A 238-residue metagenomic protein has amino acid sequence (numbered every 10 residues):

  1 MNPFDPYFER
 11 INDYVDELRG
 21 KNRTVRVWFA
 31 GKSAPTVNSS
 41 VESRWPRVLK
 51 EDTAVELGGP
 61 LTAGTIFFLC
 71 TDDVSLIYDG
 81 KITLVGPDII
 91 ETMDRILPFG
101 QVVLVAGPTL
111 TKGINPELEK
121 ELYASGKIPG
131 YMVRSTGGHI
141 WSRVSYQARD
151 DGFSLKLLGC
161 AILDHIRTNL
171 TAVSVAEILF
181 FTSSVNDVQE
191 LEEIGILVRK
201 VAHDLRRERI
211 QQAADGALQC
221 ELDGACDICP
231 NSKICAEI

Functional and structural regions predicted by a protein language model:
M1-H165: Domain-scale terminal segments
F153-A217: A broadly conserved sequence feature marking short terminus-proximal activation segments in nucleic acid-centric
D204-I238: Cysteine-cluster motifs in flexible loop/terminal segments that predominantly coordinate metals
